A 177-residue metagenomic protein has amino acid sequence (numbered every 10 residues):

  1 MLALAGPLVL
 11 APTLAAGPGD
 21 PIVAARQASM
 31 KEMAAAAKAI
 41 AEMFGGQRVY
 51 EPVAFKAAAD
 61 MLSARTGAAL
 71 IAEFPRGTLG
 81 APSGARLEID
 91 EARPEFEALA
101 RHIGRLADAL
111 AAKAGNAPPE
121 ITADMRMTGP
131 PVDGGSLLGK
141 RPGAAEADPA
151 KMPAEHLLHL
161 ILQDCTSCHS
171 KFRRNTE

Functional and structural regions predicted by a protein language model:
M1-A11: Bacterial N-terminal signal peptides
L10-P18: Sec/Tat signal peptide C-region and signal peptidase I cleavage site
G17-P52, D60, A64-E177: Sequence context surrounding c-type heme c attachment/ligation sites in exported
